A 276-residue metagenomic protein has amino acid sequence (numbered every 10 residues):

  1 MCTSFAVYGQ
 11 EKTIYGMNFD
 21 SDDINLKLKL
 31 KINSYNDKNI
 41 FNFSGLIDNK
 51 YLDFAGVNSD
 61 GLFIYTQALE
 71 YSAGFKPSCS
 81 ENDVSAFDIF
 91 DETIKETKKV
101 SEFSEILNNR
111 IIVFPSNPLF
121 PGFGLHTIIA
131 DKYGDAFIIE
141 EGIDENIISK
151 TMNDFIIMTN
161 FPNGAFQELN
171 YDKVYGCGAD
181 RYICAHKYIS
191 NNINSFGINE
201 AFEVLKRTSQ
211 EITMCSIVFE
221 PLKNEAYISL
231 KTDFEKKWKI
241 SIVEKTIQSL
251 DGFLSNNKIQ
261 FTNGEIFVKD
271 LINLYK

Functional and structural regions predicted by a protein language model:
T3-K95, L125, A130-K276: C-terminal, well-structured catalytic/ligand-binding subdomain of enzymes
S80-G124: Intrinsically disordered, low-complexity linker/loop segments enriched in Gly/Pro and charged/polar residues
